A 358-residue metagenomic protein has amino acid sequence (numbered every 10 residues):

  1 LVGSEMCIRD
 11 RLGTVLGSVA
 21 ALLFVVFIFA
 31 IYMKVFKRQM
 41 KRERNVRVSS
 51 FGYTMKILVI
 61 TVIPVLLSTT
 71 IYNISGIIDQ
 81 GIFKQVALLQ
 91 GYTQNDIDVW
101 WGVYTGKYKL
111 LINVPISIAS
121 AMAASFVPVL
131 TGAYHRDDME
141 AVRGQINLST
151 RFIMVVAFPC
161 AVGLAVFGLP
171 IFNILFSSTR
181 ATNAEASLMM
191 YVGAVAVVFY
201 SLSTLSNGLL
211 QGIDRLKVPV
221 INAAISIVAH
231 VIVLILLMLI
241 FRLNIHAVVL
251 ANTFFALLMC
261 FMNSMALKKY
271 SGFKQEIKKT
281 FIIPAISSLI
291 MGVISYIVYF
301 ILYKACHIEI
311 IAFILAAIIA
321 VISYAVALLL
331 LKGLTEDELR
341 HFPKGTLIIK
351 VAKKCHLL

Functional and structural regions predicted by a protein language model:
L1-C7: Short, small-residue-biased leader/transition segments that mark boundaries at the very start of proteins
E5, V26-L67, K269-P284: Interhelical loop/hinge segments that connect adjacent transmembrane helices in multipass membrane
G13-V26, L188-D214, V218-M238, I245-K268 (+1 more regions): Short runs within selected transmembrane alpha-helices of multi-pass transporters and secretion channels
M55, V59, T105, F126 (+5 more regions): Interfacial transmembrane-helix starts/ends
L67-P115, G132, F172-R180: Helix-terminus/linker motif at the lipid-water interface of multi-pass membrane proteins
I116-D138: Helix-loop junctions and terminal segments of transmembrane helices in multi-pass membrane transport/translocation
A165-V197: Interfacial segments at transmembrane-helix termini and the short loops linking adjacent helices
Y299-L358: Membrane-proximal transmembrane or re-entrant/amphipathic helices at the cytosolic face
